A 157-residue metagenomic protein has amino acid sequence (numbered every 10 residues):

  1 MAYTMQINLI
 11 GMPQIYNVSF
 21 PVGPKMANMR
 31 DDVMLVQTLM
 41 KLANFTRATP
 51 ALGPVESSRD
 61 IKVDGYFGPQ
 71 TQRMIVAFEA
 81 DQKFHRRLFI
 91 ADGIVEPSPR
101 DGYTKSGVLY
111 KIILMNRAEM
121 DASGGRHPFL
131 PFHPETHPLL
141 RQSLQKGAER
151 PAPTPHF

Functional and structural regions predicted by a protein language model:
M1-F157: Cell-envelope/ECM-targeting effectors and their regulatory/trafficking segments
